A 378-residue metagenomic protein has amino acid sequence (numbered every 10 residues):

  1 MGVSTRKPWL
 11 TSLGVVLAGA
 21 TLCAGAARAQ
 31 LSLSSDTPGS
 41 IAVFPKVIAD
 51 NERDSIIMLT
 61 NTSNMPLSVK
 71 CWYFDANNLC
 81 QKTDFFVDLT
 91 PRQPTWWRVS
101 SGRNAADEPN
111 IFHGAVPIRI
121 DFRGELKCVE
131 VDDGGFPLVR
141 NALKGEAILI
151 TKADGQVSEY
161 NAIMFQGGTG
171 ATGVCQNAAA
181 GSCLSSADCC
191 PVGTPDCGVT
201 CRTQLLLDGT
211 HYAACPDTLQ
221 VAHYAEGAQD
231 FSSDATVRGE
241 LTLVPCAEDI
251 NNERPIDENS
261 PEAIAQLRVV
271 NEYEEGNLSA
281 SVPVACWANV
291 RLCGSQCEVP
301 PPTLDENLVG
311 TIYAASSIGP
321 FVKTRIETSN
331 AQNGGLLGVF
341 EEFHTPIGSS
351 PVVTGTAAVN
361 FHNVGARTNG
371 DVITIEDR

Functional and structural regions predicted by a protein language model:
G2-L13: Bacterial N-terminal signal peptides that target proteins for export
V3, G25-V174, A187-R378: Gly/Pro-rich, tryptophan- and cysteine-flecked surface segments typical of secreted/extracellular proteins
S12-T21: Bacterial N-terminal signal peptides
A179-L184: Secreted/surface-exposed cysteine- and glycine-rich disulfide frameworks
